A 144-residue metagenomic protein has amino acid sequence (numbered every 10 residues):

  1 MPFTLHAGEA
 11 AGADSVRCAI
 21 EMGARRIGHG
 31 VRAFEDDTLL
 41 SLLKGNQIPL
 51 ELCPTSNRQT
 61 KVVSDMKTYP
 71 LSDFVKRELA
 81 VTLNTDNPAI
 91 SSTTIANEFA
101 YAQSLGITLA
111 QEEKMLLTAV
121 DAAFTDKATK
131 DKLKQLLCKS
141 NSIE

Functional and structural regions predicted by a protein language model:
M1, C18-R26, K44-E51, E78-A80: Glycine-enriched alpha-helix->loop->beta-strand junction motifs that scaffold or abut catalytic
T4-A10, R77-T94: Short acidic/histidine-rich active-site segments
T4-G8, R26-F34, Q59: Catalytic beta/alpha-barrel core
H6, A19, I27, L50 (+2 more regions): Conserved, mostly hydrophobic/aromatic
A11-M22, L39-L42, T60-S72, P88-A102: Histidine/acidic-residue-rich catalytic or RNA/ligand-binding cores of hydrolases and nuclease-related proteins
G28, T38, Q47-R58, V62: C-terminal amphipathic alpha-helical segment
F34, T55-N57, N87-I90: Short, glycine-/Ser/Thr-/acidic-enriched flexible segments
I107-E144: Mid-to-C-terminal alpha-helical segments outside catalytic/metal-binding sites
